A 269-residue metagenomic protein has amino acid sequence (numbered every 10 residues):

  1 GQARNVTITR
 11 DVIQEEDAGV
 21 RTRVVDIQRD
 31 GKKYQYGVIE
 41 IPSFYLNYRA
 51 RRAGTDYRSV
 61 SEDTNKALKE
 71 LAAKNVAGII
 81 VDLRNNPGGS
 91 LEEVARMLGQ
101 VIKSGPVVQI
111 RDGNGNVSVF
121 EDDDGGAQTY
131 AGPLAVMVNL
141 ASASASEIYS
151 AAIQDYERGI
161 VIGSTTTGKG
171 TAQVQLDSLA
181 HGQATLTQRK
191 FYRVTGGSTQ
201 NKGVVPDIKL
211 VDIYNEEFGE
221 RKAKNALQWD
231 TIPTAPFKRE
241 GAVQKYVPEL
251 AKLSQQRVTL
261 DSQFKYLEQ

Functional and structural regions predicted by a protein language model:
G1-L179: Cleft-lining beta-strand/loop regions that shape enzyme active-site pockets
T7, V38, P106, P133 (+3 more regions): Generic structural signal for residues positioned in beta-strands
R10, K32-K33, K66-K69, K74 (+10 more regions): Context-gated lysine
D11, I41-P42, N139, R189 (+3 more regions): Structured loops at beta-to-helix junctions and adjacent beta-edge loops in soluble globular domains
N47, T129-A141, Q188-S198, K238-K252: A broadly tuned preference for mixed-charge, low-complexity surface segments
A145, E157, I162-S164, G168-E220: Polar, glycine-rich mid-to-C-terminal structural blocks that act as macromolecule-binding/assembly scaffolds
T199-Q269: Conserved functional hotspot residues or short segments at active or partner-binding sites across diverse domains
